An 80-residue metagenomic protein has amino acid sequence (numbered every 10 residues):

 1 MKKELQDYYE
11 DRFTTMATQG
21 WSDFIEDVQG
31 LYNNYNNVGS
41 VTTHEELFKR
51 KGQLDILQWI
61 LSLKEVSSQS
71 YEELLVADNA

Functional and structural regions predicted by a protein language model:
M1-A80: Intrinsic-disorder/low-complexity detector
